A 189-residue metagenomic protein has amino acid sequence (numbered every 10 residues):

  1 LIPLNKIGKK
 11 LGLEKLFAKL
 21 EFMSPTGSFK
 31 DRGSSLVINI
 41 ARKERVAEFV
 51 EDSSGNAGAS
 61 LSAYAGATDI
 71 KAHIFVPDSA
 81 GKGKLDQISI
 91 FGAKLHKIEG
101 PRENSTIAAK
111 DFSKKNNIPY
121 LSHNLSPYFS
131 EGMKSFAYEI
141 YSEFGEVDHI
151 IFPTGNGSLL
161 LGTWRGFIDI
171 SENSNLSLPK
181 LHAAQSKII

Functional and structural regions predicted by a protein language model:
L1-I189: PLP-dependent amino-acid enzyme catalytic core
